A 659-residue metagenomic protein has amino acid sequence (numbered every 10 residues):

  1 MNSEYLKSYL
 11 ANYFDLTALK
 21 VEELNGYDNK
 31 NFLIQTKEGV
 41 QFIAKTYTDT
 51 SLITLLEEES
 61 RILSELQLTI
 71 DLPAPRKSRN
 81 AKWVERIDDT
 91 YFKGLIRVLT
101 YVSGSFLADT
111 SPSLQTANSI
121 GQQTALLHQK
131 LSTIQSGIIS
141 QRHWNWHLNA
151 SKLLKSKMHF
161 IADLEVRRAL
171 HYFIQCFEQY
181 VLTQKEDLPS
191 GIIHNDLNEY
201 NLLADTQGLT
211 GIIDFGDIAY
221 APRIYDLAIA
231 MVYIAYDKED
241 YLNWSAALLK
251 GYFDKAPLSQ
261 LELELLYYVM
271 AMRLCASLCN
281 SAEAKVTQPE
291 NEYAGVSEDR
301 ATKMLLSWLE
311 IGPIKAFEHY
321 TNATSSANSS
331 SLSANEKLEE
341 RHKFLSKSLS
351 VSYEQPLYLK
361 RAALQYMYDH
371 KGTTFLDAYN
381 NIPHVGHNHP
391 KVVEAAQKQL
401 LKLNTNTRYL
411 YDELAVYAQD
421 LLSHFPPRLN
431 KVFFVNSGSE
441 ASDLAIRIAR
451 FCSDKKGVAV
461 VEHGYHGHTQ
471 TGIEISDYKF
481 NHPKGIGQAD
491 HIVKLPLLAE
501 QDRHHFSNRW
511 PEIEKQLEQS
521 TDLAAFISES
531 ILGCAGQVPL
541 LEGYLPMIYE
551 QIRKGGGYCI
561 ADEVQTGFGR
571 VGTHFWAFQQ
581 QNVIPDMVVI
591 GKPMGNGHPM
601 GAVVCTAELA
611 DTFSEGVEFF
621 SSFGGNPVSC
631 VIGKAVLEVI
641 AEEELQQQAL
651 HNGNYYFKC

Functional and structural regions predicted by a protein language model:
M1-K82, Y320-S331: Conserved NTP-binding catalytic cores of kinases and kinase-like/nucleotidyltransferase enzymes across multiple kinase
N2-N12, T133-G137, S151-N195, E336-K337: An alpha-helical support segment within catalytic cores of ATP-dependent transferases
D28-T36, P75, K130, E178-Y225: Active-site acidic catalytic loop and adjacent metal/ATP-binding pocket of ATP-dependent phosphoryl transfer enzymes
K37-Q135: ATP-binding pocket architecture of kinase catalytic cores
T110-E165, L188-S190, K456-Y478, H482-G485: A cross-family kinase active-site recognition segment
I224-P257, A271-P289: Active-site activation/catalytic loop segments of kinase-like enzymes and analogous catalytic loops in related
S277-S333, K337: ATP/Mg2+ or Mg2+-diphosphate-binding catalytic cores that bind nucleotide phosphates or diphosphates via glycine-rich
A323-C659: Conserved N-terminal phosphate-binding loop of PLP-dependent enzymes in the Aspartate aminotransferase
